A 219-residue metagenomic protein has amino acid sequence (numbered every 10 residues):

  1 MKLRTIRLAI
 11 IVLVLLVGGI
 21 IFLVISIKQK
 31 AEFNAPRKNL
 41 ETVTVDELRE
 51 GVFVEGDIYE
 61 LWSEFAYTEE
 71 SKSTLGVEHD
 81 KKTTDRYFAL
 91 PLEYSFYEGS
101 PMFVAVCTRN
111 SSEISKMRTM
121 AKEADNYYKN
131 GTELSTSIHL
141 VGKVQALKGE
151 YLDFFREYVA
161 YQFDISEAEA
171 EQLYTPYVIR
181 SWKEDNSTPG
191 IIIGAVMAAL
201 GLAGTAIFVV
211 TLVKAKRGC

Functional and structural regions predicted by a protein language model:
M1-I6: Short, Lys/Arg-rich N-terminal segment immediately upstream of the first membrane anchor
R7-I25: Hydrophobic membrane-insertion alpha-helices, especially the h-region of bacterial N-terminal signal peptides
I25-L48: Alpha-helical transmembrane signal-anchor/signal-peptide segments
T44-K143: Membrane-proximal low-complexity regions enriched in glycine and acidic/polar residues
N130-G131, D164, G201, G218: Short, flexible coil/linker elements and helix-boundary hinge sites characteristic of intrinsically disordered
G131-S181: Extended, hydrophilic extramembrane loops/domains of integral membrane proteins
N186-C219: Juxtamembrane interface at the cytosolic side of transmembrane helices
